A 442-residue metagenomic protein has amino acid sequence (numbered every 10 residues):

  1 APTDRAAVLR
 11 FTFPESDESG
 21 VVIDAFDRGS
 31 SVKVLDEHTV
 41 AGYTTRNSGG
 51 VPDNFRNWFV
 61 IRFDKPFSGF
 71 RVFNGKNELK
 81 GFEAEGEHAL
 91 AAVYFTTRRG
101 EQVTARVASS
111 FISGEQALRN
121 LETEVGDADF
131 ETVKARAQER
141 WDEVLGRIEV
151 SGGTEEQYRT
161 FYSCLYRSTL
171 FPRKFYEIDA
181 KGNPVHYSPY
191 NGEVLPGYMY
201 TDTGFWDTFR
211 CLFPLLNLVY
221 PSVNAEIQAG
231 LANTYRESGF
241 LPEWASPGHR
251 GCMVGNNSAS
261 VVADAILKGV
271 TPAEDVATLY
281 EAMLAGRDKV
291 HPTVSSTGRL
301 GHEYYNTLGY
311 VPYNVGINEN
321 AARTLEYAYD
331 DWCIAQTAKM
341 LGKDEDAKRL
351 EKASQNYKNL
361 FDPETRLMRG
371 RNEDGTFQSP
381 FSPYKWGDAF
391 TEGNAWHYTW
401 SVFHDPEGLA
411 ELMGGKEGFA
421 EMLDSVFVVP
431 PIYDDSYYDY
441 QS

Functional and structural regions predicted by a protein language model:
A1, G192-Y200, L241-V254, S258: Aromatic/His-enriched, Gly/Pro-containing loop or helix-boundary segments that lie immediately adjacent to catalytic
A1-Y200, N233: Beta-sandwich/jelly-roll carbohydrate-recognition scaffolds of carbohydrate-active enzymes
D4-V8, S16-G20, G86, S151 (+7 more regions): A conserved hydrophobic secondary-structure block that centers on an alpha-helix together with its immediately flanking
A7-R10, Y43-G49, F55-W58, R210 (+7 more regions): Short, hydrophobic/aromatic alpha-helical segments in well-folded domains
S31, E149, L170-Y176, R236-P242 (+2 more regions): Secretory-pathway/luminal and periplasmic proteins that interact with or process carbohydrate-rich
S151-D179, L215-L231, C252-K289, K358: Carboxylate/His-rich catalytic cores and anion/metal-binding grooves
E177-N183, I227-N233, L241-S246, L367-N372: Short, glycine/acidic-rich hinge or "gate" loops at secondary-structure transitions that mediate conformational
L195-F213, L218-Y220, A259, G269-S442: Active-site core of glycosidic bond-cleaving carbohydrate-active enzymes
